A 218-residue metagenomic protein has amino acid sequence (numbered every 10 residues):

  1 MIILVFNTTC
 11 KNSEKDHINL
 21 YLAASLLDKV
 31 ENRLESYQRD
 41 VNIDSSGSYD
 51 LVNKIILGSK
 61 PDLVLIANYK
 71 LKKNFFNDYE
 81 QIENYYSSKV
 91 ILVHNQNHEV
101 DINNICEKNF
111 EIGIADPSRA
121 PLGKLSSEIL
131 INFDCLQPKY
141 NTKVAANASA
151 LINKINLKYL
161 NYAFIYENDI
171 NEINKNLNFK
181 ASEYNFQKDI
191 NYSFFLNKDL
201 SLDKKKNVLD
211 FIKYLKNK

Functional and structural regions predicted by a protein language model:
M1-N7: Bacterial N-terminal signal peptides
C10-S36, D44, Y49-S59, I66-S88 (+1 more regions): Exported/periplasmic ABC-transporter solute-binding proteins
